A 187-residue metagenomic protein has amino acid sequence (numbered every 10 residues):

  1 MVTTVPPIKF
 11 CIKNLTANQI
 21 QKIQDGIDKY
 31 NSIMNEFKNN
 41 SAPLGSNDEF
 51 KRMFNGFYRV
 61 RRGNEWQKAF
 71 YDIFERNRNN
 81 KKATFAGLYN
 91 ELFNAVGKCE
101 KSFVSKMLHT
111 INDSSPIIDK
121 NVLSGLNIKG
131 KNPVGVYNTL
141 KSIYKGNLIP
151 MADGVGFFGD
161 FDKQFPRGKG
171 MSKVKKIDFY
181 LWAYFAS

Functional and structural regions predicted by a protein language model:
M1-V96, D113-S187: An N-terminal alpha-helical hairpin/helix-loop-helix interaction module that forms a charged, gly/pro-flexible surface
L108: Conserved SAM-binding loop
